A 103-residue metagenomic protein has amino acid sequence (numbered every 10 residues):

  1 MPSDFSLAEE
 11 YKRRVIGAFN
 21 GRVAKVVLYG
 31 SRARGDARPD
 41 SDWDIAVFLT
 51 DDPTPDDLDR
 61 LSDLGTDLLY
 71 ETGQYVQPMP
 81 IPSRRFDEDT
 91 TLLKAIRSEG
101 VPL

Functional and structural regions predicted by a protein language model:
M1-K25, R34-P39, L49-L103: Catalytic core of pol beta-like nucleotidyltransferases
S31: Conserved H-loop
D44-A46: Short, well-ordered beta-strand segments
